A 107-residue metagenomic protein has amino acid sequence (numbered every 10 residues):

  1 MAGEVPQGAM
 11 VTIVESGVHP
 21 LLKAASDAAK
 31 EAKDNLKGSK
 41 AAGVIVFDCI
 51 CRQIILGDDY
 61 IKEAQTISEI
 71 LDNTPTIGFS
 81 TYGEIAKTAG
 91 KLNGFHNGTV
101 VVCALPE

Functional and structural regions predicted by a protein language model:
M1-E107: Hydrophobic alpha/beta core scaffold segments
